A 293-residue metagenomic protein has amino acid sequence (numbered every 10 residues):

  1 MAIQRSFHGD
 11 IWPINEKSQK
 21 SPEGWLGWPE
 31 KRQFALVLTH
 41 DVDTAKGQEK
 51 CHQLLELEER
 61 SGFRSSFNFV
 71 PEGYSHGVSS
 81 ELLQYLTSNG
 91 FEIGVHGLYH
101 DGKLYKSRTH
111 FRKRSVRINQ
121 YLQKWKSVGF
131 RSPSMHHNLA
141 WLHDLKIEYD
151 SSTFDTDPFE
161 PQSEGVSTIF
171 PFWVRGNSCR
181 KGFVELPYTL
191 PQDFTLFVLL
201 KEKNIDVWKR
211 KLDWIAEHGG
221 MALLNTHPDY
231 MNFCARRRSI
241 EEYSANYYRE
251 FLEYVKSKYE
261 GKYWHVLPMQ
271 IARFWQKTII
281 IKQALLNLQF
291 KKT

Functional and structural regions predicted by a protein language model:
A2-E92, L200, D206: Active-site beta->alpha N-cap acidic-glycine motif
R5-N15, P22-L26, H76, Q120 (+1 more regions): Active-site-adjacent pocket scaffolds in enzyme catalytic domains
K17-S21, E30, I205-T293: C-terminal domain-boundary segment and adjacent tail
P22, C51, L55, S79-Q84 (+3 more regions): Generic structural signal for well-ordered alpha-helices, preferentially at hydrophobic/aromatic core positions
L36-H40, S65-F67, I93-H96, V128-F130 (+4 more regions): Hydrophobic faces of well-ordered beta-strands that scaffold small-molecule active sites in alpha/beta enzyme cores
V42-E49, N68-S79, D101-R112, G129-A140 (+5 more regions): Acidic-and-aromatic substrate-binding clefts and catalytic sites of carbohydrate-active enzymes
S61-S65, S88-E92, K124-K126, G219-G220 (+1 more regions): Loop/turn elements at helix/coil->beta-strand transitions in domains of secreted/extracellular proteins
H76-Q84, S88, E148, E164-I169 (+1 more regions): Aromatic- and acidic-residue-enriched segments that line the glycan-binding/catalytic groove of carbohydrate-active
